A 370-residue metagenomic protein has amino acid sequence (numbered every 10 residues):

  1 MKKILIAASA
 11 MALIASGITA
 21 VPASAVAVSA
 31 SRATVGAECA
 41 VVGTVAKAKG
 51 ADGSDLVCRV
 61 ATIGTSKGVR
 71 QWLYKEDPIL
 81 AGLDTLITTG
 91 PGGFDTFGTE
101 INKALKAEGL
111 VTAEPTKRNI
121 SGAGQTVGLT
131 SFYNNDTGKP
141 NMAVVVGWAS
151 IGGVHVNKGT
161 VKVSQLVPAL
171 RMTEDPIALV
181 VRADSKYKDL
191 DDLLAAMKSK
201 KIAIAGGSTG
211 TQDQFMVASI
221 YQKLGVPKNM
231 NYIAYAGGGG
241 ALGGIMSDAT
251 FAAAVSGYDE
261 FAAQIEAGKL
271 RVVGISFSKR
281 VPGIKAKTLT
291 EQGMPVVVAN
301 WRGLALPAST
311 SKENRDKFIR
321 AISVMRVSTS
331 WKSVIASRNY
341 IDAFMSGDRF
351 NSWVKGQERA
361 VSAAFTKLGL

Functional and structural regions predicted by a protein language model:
M1-V26: Secretory targeting and sorting signals
V26-E76: Tryptophan-rich substrate-binding surfaces of secreted polymer-degrading and adhesive proteins
Y74-S164, K200-K201, T209, D213 (+3 more regions): N-terminal (or domain-start) structured segment
I87-G90, P176-K186, W301-N314: A bilobed periplasmic-binding-protein/Venus flytrap-type ligand-binding module shared by bacterial periplasmic
P140-V144, T160-A178, A203-A205, M294-P295: A structural signal for short loop-to-beta-strand junctions that line the ligand-binding cleft of periplasmic/secreted
V145-G159, A218-G225, A252-A286: A ligand-binding cleft/hinge motif common to bilobed small-molecule-binding domains
V181-K201, Q292: Flexible hinge/capping segments at coil-to-helix
D259-T329, R338, G356-A360: C-terminal lobe and pocket-closing loops of periplasmic/extracytoplasmic Venus-flytrap solute-binding proteins
